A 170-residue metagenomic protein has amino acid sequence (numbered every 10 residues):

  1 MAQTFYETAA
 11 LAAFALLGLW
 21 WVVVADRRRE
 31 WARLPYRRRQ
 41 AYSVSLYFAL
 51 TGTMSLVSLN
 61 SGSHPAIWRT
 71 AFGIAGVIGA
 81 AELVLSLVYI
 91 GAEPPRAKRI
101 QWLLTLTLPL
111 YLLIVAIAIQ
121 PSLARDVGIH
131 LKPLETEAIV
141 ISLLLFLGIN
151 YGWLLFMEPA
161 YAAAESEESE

Functional and structural regions predicted by a protein language model:
Q3, E7-T8, E30-T53, R96-L112 (+2 more regions): Juxtamembrane helix-loop boundaries in multi-pass membrane proteins
L11-R29: N-terminal signal-anchor/start-transfer transmembrane helix
A13-L17, L46-T51, T70-L87: Generic alpha-helical transmembrane segments
V24-R27, T51-P65, V84-A92: Membrane-helix exit/interface motif
T51-N60, Y111-G128: Hydrophobic alpha-helical transmembrane segments in multi-pass integral membrane proteins
P65-G73, K98-W102, H130-V140: Non-cytosolic membrane-interface motifs at loop->transmembrane helix junctions
I78-E82, Q101-S122: Hydrophobic alpha-helical membrane segments
I117-E170: Glycine-rich, aromatic-bearing surface loops/beta-hairpins
